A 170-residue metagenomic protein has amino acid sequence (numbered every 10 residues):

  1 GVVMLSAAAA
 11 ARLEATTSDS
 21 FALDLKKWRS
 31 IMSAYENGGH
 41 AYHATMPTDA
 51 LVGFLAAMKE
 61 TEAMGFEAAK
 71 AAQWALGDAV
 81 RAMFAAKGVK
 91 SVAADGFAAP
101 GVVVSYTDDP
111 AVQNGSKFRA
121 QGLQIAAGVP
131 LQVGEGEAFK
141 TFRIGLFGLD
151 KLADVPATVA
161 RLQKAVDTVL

Functional and structural regions predicted by a protein language model:
G1-A82, A86, D150: Active-site C-terminal subdomain of aminotransferase-like
G53, A157, R161: Charged catalytic carboxylate motif
A85, V89-A157: Conserved C-terminal alpha-helix-loop-beta "cap" of PLP-dependent enzymes that closes/shapes the active-site mouth
R161-V169: C-terminal alpha-helix
